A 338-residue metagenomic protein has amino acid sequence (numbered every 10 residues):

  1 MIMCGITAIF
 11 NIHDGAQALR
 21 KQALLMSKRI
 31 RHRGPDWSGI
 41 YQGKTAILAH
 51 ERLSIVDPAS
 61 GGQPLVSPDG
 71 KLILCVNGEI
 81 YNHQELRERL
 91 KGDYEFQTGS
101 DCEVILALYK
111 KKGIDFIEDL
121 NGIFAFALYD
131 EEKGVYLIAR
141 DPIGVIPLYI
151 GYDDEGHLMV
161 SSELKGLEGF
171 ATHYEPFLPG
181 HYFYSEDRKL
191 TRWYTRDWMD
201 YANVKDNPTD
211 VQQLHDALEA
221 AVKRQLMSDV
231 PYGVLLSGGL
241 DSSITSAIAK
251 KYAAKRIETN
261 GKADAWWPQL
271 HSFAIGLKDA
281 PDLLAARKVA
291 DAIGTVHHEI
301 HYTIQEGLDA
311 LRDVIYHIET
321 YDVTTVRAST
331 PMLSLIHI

Functional and structural regions predicted by a protein language model:
I2-Y321: Cysteine-centered catalytic environments shared across enzyme families
T324: Acceptor-substrate binding/catalytic loop of class I
R327-L333: Adenylate-forming
I336-I338: Conserved small/polar residues in nucleotide/adenosyl-binding loops
